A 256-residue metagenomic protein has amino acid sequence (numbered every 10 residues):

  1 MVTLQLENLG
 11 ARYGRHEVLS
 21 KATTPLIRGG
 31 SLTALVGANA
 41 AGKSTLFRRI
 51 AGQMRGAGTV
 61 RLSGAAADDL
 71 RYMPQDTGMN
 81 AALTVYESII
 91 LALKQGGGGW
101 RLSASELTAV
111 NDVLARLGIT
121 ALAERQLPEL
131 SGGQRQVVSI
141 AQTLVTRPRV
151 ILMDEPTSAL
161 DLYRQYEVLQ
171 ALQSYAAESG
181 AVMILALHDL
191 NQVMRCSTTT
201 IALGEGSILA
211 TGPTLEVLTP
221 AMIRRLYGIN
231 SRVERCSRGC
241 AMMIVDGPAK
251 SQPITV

Functional and structural regions predicted by a protein language model:
M1-L6, G10-T23, R55, N80: A short, flexible loop at the N-terminus of ABC-type nucleotide-binding domains that lies
V36-A38: The feature captures the beta-strand-to-loop junction immediately N-terminal to the Walker
A51: Helix-to-loop junction immediately C-terminal to a conserved catalytic motif
A104-L122: Conserved ABC ATPase "signature" region
Q126-L130: Conserved ABC ATPase signature
I151-E155: Catalytic Walker B motif of ABC-type/P-loop ATPase nucleotide-binding domains
L226-V256: ABC ATPase nucleotide-binding domains
